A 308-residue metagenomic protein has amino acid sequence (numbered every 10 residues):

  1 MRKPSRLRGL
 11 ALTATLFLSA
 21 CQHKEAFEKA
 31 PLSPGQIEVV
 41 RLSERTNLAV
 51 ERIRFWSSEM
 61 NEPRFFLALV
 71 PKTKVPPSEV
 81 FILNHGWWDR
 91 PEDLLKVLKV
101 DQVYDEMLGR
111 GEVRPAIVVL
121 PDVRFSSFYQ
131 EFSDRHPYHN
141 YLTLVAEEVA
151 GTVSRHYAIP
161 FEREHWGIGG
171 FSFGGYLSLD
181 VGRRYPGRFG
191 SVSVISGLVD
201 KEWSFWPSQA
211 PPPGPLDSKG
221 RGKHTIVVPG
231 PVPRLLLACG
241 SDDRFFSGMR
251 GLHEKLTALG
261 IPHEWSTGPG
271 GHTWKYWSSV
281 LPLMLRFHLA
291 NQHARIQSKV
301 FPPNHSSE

Functional and structural regions predicted by a protein language model:
M1-K3, S19, L216: Coiled-coil-like amphipathic alpha-helices with heptad-repeat character
R2-L10: Bacterial N-terminal signal peptides that target proteins for export
A11-S19: Bacterial N-terminal signal peptides
Q22-E308: Non-catalytic cap/lid and distal C-terminal segments of serine-dependent acyl enzymes
